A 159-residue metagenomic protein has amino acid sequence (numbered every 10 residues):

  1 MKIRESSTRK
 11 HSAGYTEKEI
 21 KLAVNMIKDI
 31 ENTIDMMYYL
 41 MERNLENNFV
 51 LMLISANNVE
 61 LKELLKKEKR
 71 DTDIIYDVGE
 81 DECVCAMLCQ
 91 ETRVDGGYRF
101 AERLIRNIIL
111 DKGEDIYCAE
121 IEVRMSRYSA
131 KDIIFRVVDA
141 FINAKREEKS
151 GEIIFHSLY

Functional and structural regions predicted by a protein language model:
M1-Y159: Regulatory and interdomain segments flanking nucleotide-handling catalytic cores in signaling/defense enzymes
